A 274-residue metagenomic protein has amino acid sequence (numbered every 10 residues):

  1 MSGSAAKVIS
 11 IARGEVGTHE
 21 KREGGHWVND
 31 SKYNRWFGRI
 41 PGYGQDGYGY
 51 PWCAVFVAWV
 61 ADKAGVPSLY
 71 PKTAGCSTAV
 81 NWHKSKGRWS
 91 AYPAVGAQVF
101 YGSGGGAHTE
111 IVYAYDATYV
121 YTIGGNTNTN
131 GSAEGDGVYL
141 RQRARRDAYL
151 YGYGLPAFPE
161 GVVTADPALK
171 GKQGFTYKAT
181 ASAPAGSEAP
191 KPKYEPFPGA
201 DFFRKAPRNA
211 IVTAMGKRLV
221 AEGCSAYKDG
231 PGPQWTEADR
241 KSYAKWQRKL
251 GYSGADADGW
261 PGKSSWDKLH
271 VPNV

Functional and structural regions predicted by a protein language model:
M1-A64, Q173-P198: N-terminal capping segments
G3, G87-R88, T109-E188: Aromatic- and glycine-rich peptidoglycan recognition patches
S4-I11, C53-F56, V60, Y92 (+6 more regions): Stable alpha-helical elements in mature extracytoplasmic
A12-E23, A61-S68, G124, L219-A226 (+2 more regions): Sec/Tat-exported extracytoplasmic proteins
W27-G38, G42-P51, K86-W89, F202-N209 (+2 more regions): A glycine-rich, coil/turn loop motif that links secondary-structure elements
V66-N130, K263, D267, N273: ...with weaker cross-activation on analogous glycine-rich loops/strands in unrelated enzymes
A179-P233, A238: Acidic, Ser/Thr/Pro/Gly-enriched interdomain connector segments
K245, K249-V274: Extracellular LysM carbohydrate-binding repeats and other cell-envelope/extracellular binding modules
